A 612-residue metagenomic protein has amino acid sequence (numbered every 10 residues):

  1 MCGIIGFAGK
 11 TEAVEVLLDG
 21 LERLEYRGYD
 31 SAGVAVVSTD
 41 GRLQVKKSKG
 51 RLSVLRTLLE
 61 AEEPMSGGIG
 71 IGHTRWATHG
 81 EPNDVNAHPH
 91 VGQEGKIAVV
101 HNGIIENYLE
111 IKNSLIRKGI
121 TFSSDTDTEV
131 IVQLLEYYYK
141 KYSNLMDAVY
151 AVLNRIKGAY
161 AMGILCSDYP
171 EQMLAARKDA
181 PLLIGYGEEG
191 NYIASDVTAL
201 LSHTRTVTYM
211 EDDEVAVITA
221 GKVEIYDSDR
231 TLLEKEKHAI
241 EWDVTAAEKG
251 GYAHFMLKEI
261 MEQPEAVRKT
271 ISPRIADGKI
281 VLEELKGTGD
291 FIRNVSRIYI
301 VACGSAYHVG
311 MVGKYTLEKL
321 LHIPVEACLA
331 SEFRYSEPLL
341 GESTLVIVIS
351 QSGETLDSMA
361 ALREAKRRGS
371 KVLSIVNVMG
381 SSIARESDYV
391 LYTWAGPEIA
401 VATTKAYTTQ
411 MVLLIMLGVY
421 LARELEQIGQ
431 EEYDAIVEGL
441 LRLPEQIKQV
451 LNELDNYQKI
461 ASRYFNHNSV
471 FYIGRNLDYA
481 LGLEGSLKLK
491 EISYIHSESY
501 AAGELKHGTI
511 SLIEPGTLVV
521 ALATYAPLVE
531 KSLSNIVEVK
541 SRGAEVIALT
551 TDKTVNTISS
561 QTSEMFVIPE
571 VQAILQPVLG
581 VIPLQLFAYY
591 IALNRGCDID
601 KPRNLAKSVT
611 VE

Functional and structural regions predicted by a protein language model:
M1-K249, A253, E265-S296, Y335 (+6 more regions): Conserved short alpha-helical segments that host acidic/polar catalytic motifs at enzyme active sites
T11, D30, K222-E224, Y500-V567 (+2 more regions): Gly/His-enriched, cation/cofactor- and phosphate-binding structural elements
G68, G72-V85, A276-D290, G313-I349 (+2 more regions): Glycine-rich oxoanion-binding loops at beta->alpha junctions
L183-Y209, S331-A365, K506-E538, V571-Q585 (+1 more regions): Glycine-rich, anion-gripping cofactor-binding loops and their flanking helix/strand elements in enzyme active sites
R230, E545, V571-E612: Generic C-terminus detector
Q263-V267, I271-Y299, Y389-L518, A592-E612: Active-site phosphate/pyrophosphate-binding segments
R293-R442, T524-E564, F587: Glycine-rich phosphate-binding loops that contact phosphosugars or nucleotide phosphates
